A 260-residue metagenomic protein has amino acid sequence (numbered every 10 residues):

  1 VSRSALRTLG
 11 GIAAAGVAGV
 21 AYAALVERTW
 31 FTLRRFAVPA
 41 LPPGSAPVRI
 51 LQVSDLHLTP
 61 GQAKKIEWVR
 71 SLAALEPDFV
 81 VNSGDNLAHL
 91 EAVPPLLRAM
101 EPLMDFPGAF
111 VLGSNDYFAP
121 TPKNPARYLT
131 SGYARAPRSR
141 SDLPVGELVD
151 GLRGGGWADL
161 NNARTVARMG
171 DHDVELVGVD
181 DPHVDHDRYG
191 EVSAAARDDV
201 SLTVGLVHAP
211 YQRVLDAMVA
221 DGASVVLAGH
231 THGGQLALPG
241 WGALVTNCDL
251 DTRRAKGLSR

Functional and structural regions predicted by a protein language model:
S2-A24: Hydrophobic alpha-helical topogenic segments used for membrane insertion/localization
G16-A99: N-terminal active-site segment of His-dependent metallophosphoesterases
V17-A23, T29-A40, L75, L148 (+6 more regions): Extended recognition/assembly regions associated with phosphoester-bond processing machinery
P39-L51, G154-A158, R164-L176, D198-L202 (+1 more regions): Beta-strand-turn-beta hairpins that frame and shape the catalytic cleft of phosphate-ester-processing enzymes
V53-L58, G84-N86, S114-D116, A163-R164 (+3 more regions): Active-site metal-binding loops of divalent metal-dependent hydrolases
K64-R168: Core catalytic region of metal-dependent phosphoesterases/phosphodiesterases, especially metallo-beta-lactamase-like
D78-F79, A109-F110, V174, L202-V204 (+2 more regions): Short, Asp-centered acidic motifs that coordinate Mg2+ and/or phosphate in catalytic or ligand-binding sites
P210-R260: Conserved beta-sheet core of the metallophosphoesterase superfamily
